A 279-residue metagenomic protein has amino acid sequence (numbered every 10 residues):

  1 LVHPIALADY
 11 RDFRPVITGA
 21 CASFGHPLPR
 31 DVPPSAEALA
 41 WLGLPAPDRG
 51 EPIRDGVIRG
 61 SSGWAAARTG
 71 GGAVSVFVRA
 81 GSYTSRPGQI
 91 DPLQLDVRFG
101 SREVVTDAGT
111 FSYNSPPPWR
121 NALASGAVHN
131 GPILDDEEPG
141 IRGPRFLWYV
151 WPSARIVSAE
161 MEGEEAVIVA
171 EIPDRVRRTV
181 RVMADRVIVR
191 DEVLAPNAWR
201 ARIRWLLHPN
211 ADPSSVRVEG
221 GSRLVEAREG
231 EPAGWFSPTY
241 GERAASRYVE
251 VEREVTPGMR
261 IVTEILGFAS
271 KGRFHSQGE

Functional and structural regions predicted by a protein language model:
L1-V104, A159-G163: Carbohydrate-active enzyme catalytic cores, enriched for enzymes that act on polyanionic acidic polysaccharides
L7-P33, A38-W41, S115-E279: CBM-like, beta-strand-rich accessory domains located in the C-terminal region of large, secreted polysaccharide-active
S82-S85, F111-Y113, A195-N197: Short, surface-exposed beta-strand-loop junctions and turns on beta-sheet-rich folds
V105-T110: Catalytic Cys-His active-site segments of thiol-dependent hydrolases/isopeptidases
